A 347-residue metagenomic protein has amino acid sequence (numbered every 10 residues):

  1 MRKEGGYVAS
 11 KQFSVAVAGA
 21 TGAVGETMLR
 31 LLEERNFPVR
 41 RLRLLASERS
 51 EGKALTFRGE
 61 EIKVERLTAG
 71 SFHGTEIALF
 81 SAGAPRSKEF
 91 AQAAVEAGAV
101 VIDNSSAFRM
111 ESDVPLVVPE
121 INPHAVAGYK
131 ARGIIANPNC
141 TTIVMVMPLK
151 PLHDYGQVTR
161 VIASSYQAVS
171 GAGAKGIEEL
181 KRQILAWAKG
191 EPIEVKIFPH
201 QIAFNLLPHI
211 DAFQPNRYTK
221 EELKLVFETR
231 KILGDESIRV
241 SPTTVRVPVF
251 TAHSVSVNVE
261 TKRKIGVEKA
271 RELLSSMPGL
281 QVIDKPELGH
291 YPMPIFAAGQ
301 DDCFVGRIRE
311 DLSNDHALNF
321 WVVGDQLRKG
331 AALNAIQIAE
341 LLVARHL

Functional and structural regions predicted by a protein language model:
R2-I202, S237-R239, R263, C303-F304 (+4 more regions): N-terminal Rossmann-like NAD(P) cofactor-binding subdomain of oxidoreductases, focused on the glycine-rich
A78, V169-L347: Charged docking surfaces used in two-component/phosphorelay signaling
